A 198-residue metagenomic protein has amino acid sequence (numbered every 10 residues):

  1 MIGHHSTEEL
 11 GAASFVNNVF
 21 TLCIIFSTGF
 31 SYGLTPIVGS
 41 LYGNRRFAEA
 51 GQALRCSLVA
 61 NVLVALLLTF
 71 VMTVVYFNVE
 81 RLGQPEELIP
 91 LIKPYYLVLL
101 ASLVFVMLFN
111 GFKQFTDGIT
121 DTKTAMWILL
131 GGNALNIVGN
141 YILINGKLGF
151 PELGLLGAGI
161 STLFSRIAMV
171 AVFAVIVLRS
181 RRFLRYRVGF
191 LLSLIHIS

Functional and structural regions predicted by a protein language model:
M1-G11, V79-E86, I142-L153: Helix-terminus/linker motif at the lipid-water interface of multi-pass membrane proteins
L10-T73, V106-A125: Small-residue-rich hydrophobic transmembrane alpha-helices
A13-V16, F20, Y95-V98, A125-I128 (+1 more regions): Hydrophobic positions within alpha-helical transmembrane segments of Major Facilitator Superfamily-type secondary
L22-I25, N136-N140, V170-A174: Hydrophobic transmembrane alpha-helices of multi-pass small-molecule transporters
I37, F115, Y141-I142, G146 (+1 more regions): Membrane-interface helix caps of multi-pass small-molecule transporters
V38-V104, F150-S198: Short alpha-helical transmembrane segments in multi-pass integral membrane proteins
N61, F115-I142, L156-G159, L163: Alpha-helical transmembrane segments of multi-pass membrane transporters/permeases
